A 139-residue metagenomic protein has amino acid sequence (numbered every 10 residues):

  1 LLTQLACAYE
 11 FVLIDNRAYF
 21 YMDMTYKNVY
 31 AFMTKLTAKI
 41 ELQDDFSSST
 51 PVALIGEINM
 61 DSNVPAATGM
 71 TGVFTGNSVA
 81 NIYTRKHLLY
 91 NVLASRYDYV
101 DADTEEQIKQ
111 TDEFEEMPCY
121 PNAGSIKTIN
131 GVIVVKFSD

Functional and structural regions predicted by a protein language model:
L1-L13: Signature aromatic-anchored transmembrane alpha helix within multi-pass, membrane-resident enzymes that catalyze glycan
V12-D139: Intrinsically disordered, polar/acidic, low-complexity terminal segments
